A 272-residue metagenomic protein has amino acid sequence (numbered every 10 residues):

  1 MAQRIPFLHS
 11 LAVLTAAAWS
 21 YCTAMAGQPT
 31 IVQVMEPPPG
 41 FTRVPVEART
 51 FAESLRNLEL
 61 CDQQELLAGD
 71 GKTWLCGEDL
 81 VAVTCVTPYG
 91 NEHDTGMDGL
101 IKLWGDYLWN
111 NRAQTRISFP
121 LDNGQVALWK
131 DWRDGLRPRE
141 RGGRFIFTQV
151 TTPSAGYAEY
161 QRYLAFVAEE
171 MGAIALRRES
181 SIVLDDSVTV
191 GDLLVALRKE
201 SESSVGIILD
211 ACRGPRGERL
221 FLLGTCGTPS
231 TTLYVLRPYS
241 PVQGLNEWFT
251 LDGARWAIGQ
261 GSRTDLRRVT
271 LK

Functional and structural regions predicted by a protein language model:
A2-A12: Bacterial N-terminal signal peptides that target proteins for export
S10-T23: Bacterial N-terminal signal peptides
G27-G77, G90-D94: N-terminal module-boundary/linker segments of secreted carbohydrate-active enzymes
G90-V183: Extracellular-facing segments of soluble proteins and assemblies that are Gly/Ser/Thr-biased and enriched in aromatics
D186-L194: Structural motif
A196-V205: Short coil-to-beta-strand transition motifs
S204-R213: Short beta-strand-centered aromatic/proline hotspots
R219-K272: Low-complexity, Gly/Ser/Thr/Pro-rich intrinsically disordered linker/tail segments
